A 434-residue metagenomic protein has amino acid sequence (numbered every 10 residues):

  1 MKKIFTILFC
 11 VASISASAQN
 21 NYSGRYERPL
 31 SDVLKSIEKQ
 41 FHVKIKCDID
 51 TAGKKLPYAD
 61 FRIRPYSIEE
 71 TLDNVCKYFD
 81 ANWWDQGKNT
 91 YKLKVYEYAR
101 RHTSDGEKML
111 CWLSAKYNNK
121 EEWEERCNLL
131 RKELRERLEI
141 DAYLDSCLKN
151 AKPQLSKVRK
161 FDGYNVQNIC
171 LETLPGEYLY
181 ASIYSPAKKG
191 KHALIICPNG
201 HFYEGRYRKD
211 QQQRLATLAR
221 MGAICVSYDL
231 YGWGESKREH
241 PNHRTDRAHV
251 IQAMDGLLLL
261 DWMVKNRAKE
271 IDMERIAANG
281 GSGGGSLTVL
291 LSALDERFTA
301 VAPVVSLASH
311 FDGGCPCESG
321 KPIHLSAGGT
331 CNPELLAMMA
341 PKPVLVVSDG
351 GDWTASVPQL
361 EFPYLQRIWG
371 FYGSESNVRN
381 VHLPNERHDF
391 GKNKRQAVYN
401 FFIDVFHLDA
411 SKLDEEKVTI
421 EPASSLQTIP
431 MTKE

Functional and structural regions predicted by a protein language model:
K3-S13: Sec-dependent N-terminal signal peptides
A18-Y98: N-terminal export/assembly leaders
Y58, P65-I68, W84-Y178, G190 (+1 more regions): Alpha/beta-hydrolase-fold serine-hydrolase catalytic core, especially in secreted/extracellular enzymes
E177, F202-G205, W233-S236, G285-T288 (+4 more regions): Flexible loop/turn segments at secondary-structure boundaries
G190-N266, L307-C317: Cap/lid segment of the alpha/beta-hydrolase catalytic domain
K191-L194, M221-I224, D272-R275, E296-A300 (+2 more regions): Loop/turn elements at helix/coil->beta-strand transitions in domains of secreted/extracellular proteins
D261-G328: Primarily recognizes the serine-hydrolase "nucleophile elbow" in alpha/beta-hydrolase and SGNH/GDSL folds
A300, D312-R367: The feature captures the conserved acid-bearing segment of alpha/beta-hydrolase catalytic domains
